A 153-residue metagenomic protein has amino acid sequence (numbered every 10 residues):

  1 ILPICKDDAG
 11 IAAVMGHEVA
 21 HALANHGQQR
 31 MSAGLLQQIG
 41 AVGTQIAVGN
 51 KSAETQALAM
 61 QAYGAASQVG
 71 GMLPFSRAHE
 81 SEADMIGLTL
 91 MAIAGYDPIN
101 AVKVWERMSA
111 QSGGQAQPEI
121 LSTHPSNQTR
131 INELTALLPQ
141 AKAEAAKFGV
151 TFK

Functional and structural regions predicted by a protein language model:
I1-K153: A Zn2+-metalloprotease active-site environment signal
